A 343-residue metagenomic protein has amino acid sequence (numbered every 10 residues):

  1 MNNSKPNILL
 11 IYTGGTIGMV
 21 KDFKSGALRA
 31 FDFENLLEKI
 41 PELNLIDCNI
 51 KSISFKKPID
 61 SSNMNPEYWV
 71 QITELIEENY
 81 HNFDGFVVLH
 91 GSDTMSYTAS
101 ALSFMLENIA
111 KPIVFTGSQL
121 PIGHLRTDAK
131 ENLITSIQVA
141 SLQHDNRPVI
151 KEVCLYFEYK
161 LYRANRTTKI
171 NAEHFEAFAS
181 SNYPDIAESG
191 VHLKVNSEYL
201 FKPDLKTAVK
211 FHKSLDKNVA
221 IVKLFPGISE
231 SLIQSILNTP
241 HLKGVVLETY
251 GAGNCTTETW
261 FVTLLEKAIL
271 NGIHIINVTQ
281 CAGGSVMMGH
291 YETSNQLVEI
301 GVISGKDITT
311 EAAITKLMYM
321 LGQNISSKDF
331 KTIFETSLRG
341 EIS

Functional and structural regions predicted by a protein language model:
M1-E78: ATP/NTP phosphate-donor binding region
S4-K5, I11-G15, F33-N44, R163-A252 (+2 more regions): Accessory alpha-helical/coil subdomains and C-terminal extensions that flank or cap enzyme catalytic cores
I11-T13, V88-H90, V114-G117, K151-E158 (+3 more regions): Short beta-strand segments
M19-V20, T94-A99, N132-L133, N254-T256: Short glycine/serine/threonine-rich phosphate/pyrophosphate-binding segments that cradle anionic phosphate groups
D84-G85, G244: Structural motif
L89-K111, T257-L264: Short Gly/Thr/Asp-enriched flexible loops that form oxyanion-binding sites at enzyme active sites
F115-G190: Internal gly/pro-rich beta-alpha loop/helix module that stabilizes soluble enzyme cofactors or their anionic handles
T249-S343: C-terminal non-catalytic interaction/assembly regions of soluble proteins
